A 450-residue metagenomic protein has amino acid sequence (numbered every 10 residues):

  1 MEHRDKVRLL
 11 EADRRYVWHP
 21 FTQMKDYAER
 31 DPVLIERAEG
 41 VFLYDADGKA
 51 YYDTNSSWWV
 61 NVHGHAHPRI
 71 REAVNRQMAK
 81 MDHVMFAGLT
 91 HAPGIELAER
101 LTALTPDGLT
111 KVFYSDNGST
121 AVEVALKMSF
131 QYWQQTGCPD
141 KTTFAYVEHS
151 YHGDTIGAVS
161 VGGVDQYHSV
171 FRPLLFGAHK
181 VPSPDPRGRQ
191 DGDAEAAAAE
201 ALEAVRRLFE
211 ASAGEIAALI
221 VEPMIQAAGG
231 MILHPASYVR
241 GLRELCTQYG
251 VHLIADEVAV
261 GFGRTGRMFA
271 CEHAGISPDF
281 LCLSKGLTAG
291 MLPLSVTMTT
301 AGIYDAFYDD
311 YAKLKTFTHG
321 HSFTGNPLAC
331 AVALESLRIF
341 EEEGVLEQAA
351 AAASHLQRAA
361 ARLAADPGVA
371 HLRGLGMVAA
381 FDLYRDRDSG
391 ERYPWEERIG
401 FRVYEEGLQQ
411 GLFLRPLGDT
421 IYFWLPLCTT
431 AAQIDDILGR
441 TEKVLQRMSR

Functional and structural regions predicted by a protein language model:
M1-R450: Conserved N-terminal phosphate-binding loop of PLP-dependent enzymes in the Aspartate aminotransferase
